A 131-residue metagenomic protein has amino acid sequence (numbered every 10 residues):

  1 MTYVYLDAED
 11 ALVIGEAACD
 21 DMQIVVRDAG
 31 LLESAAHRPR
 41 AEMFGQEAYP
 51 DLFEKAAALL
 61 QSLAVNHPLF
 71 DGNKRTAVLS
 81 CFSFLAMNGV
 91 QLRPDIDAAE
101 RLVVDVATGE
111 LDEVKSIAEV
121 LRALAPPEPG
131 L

Functional and structural regions predicted by a protein language model:
M1-L131: FIC/Doc superfamily catalytic core
